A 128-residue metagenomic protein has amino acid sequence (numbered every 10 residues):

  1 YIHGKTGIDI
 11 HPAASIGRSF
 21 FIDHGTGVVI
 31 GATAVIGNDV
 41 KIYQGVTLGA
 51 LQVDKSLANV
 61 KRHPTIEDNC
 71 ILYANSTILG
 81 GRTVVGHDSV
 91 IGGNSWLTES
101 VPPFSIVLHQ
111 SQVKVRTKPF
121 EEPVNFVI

Functional and structural regions predicted by a protein language model:
Y1-T6, P119-I128: Terminal amphipathic alpha-helical/low-complexity segments used for targeting or macromolecular assembly
T6, H11-P12, G17-R18, D23-A32 (+11 more regions): Left-handed beta-helix
V53-D54: PLP-dependent aminotransferase-like
